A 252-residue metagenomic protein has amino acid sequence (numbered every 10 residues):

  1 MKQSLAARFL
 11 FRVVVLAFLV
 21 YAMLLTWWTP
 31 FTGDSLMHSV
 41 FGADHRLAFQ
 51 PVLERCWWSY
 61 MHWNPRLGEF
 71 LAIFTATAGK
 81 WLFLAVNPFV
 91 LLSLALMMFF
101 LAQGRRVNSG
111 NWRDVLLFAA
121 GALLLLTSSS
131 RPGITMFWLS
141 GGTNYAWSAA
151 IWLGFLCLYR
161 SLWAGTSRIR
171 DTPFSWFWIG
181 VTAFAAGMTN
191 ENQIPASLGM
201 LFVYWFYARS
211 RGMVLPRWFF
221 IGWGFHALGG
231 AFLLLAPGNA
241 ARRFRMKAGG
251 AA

Functional and structural regions predicted by a protein language model:
M1-Y21, R113-D114: Start-transfer (signal-anchor) and selected internal transmembrane alpha helices of multi-pass inner/ER membrane
T26-A78, L82-A85, L139, E191-A252: Transmembrane catalytic cores of multi-pass membrane glycosyltransferases and polysaccharide-assembly enzymes
P88-F118, G154: Transmembrane-helix motifs of polytopic, lipid-linked glycan transferases
L91, N144-L156, A196-Y204: Hydrophobic core segments of transmembrane alpha-helices in multi-pass, intramembrane catalytic enzymes
A102-Q103, T127-F137, L233-R242: Juxtamembrane "helix-exit" motif on the non-cytosolic side of transmembrane helices
A102-R113, A164-D171, A208-W218: Membrane-interface helix-boundary motifs at transmembrane edges
R113-L117, G121-W163, N190: Membrane-interface micro-motifs in multi-pass membrane enzymes
P173-E191, S197: Membrane-interface alpha helices of multi-pass inner-membrane proteins
